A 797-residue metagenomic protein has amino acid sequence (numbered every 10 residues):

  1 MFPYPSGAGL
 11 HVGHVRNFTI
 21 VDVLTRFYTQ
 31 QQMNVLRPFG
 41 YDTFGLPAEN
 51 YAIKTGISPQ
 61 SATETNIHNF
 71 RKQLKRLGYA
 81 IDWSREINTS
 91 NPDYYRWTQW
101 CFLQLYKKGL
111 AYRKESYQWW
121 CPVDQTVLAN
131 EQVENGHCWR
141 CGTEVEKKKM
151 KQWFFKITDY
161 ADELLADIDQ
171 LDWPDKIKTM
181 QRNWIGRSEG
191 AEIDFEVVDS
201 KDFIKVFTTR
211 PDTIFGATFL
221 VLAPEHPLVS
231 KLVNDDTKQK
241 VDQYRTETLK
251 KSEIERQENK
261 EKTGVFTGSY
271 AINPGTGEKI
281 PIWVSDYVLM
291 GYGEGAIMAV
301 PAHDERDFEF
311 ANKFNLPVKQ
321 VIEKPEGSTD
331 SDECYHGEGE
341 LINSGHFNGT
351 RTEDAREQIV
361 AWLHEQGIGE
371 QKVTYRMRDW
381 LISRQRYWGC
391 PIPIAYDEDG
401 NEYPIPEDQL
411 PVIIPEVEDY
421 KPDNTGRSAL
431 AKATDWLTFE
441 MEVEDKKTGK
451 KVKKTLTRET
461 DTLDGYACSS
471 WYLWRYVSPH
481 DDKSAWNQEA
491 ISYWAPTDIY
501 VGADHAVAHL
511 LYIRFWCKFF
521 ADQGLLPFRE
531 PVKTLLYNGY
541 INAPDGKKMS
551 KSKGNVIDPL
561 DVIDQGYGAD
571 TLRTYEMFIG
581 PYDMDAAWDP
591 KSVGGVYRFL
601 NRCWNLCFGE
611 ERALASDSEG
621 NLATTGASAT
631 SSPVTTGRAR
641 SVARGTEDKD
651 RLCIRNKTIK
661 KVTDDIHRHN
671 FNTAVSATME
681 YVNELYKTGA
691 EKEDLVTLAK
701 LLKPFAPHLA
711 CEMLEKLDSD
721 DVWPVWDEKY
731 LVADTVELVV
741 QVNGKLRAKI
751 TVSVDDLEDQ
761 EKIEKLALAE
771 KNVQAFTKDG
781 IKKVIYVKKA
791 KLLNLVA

Functional and structural regions predicted by a protein language model:
M1-I57, I87-C101, T208-T209, P274-F310 (+1 more regions): N-terminal catalytic cores of NTP/NDP-binding nucleotidyl/phosphoryl-transfer enzymes
V12, T98-V318, E323, P422-F439 (+2 more regions): NTP-handling and nucleic-acid-processing catalytic cores
D42, K107-K108, Y112-C121, R187 (+8 more regions): Helix-rich, typically C-terminal accessory recognition domains appended to large enzymatic cores
I53-P211, P227, A296-Q409, E418-Y420 (+6 more regions): Residue patterns forming the tRNA-binding/recognition surfaces of aminoacyl-tRNA synthetases and related DALR
S200-K201, G609-K649, C653: Intrinsic disorder/low-complexity segments
I204-H226, W380, R386-P393, D461-W474 (+3 more regions): Conserved phosphate/anionic-ligand binding catalytic regions in large, soluble enzymes, centered on
A223-H226, K238, L316-E333, E357 (+10 more regions): Basic, alpha-helical terminal appendages of large translation-related enzymes
S269-G275, K279-Y292, V321, D435-E440 (+1 more regions): Alpha-helical recognition segments enriched in aromatics with Gly/Pro capping that present substrate-recognition
